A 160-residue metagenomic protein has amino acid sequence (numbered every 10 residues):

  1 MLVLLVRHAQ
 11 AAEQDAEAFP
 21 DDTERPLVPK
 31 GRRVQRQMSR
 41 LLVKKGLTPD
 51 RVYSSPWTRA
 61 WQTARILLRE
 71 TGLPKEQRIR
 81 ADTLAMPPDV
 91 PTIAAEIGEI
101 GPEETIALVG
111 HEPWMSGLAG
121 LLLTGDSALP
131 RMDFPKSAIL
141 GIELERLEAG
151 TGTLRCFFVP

Functional and structural regions predicted by a protein language model:
M1-L2, P160: Absolute protein N-terminus
L2-L84, P88-P91, A95, S127-P130 (+1 more regions): Active-site-proximal alpha-helix that buttresses catalytic centers in soluble enzyme cores
K45-L47, E99-E104: Glycine-rich phosphate-binding loop signature in dinucleotide/nucleotide-binding domains
I66-L67, L121-L122, E145: Residue-level signal for well-ordered alpha-helical positions
L73-K75, E103, A149: Short, well-ordered coil/turn elements that cap or connect secondary structure elements
G101-A107, E112-A138: Non-DNA-binding regulatory cores of transcription-related proteins, predominantly C-terminal effector-binding
D126-T153, V159-P160: Domain-level recognition of soluble alpha/beta enzyme cores, biased toward histidine phosphatases/phosphomutases
